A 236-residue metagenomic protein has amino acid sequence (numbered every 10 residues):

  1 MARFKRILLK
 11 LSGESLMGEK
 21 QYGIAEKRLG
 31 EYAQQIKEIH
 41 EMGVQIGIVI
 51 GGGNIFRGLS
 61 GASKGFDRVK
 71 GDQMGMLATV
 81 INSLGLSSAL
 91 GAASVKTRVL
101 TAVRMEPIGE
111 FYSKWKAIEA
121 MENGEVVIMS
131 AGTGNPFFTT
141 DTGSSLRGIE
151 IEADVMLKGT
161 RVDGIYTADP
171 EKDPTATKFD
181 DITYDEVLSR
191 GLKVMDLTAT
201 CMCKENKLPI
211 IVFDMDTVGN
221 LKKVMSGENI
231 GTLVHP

Functional and structural regions predicted by a protein language model:
M1-P236: C-terminal catalytic "cap/lid" subdomain
